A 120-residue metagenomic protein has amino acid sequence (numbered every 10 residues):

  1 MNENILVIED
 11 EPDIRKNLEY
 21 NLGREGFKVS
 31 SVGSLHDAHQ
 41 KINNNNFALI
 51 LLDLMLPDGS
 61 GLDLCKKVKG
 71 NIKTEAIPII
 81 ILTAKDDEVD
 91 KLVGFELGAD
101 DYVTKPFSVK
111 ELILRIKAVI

Functional and structural regions predicted by a protein language model:
M1-I120: N-terminal/domain-start alpha-helical segments
